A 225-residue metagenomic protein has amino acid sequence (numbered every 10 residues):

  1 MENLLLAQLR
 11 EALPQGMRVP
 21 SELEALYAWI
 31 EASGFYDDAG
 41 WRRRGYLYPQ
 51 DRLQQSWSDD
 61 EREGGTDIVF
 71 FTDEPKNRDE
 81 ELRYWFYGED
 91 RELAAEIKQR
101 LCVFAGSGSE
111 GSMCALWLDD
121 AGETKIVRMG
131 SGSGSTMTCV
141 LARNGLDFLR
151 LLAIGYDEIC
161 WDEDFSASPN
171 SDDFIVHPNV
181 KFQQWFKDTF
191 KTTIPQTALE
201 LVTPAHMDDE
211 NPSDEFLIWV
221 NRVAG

Functional and structural regions predicted by a protein language model:
M1-D120, T192-G225: A surface-exposed partner-binding patch
Q15, E92, S133-V140, N170 (+1 more regions): Conserved aromatic-histidine-acidic binding/catalytic patches
G122-T124: Structural signal for glycine-centered tight turns and loop->strand junctions in beta-sheet-rich domains
I126-E163: Compact, glycine/acidic-enriched structural inserts
R128-S133, V180, D188, V223: Secondary-structure transition/turn motif
A153-A198: An amphipathic alpha-helical core segment
